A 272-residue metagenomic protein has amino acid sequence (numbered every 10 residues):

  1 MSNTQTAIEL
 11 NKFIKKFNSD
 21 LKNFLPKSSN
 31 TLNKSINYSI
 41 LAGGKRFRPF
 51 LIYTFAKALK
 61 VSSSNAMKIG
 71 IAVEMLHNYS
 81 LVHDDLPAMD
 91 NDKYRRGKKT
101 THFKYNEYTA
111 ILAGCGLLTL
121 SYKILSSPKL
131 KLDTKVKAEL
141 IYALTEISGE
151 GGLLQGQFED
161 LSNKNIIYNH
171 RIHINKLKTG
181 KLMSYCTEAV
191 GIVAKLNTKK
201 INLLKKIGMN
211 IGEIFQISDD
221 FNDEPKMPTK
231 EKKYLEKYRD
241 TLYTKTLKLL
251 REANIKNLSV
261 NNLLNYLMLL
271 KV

Functional and structural regions predicted by a protein language model:
M1-V272: All-alpha prenyltransferase/terpene-synthase fold signal
